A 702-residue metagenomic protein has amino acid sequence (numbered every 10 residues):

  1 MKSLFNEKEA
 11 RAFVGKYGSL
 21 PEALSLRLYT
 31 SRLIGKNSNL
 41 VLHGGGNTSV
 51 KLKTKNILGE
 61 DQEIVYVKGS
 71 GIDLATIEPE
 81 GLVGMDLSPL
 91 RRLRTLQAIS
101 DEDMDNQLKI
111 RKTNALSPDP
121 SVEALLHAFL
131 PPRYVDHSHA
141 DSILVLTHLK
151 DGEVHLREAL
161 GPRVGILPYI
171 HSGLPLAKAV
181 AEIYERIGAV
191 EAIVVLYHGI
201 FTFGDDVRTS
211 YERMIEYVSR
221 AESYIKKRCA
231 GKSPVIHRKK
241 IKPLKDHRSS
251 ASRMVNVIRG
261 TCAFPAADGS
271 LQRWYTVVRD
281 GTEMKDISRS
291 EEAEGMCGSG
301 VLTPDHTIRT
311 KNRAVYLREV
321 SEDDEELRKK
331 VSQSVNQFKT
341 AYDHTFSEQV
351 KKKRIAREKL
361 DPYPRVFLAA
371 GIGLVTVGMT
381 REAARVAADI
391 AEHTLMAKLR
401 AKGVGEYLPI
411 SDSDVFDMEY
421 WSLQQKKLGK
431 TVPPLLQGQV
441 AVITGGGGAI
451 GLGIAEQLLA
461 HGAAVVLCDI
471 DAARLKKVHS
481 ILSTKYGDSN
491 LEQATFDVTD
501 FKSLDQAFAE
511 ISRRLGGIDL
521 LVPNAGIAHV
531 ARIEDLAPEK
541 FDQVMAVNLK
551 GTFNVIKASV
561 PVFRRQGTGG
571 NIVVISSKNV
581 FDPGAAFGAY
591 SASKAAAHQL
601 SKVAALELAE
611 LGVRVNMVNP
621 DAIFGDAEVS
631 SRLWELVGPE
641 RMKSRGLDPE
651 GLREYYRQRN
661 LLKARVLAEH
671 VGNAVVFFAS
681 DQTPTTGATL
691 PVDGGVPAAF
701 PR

Functional and structural regions predicted by a protein language model:
M1-A441, G453: Glycine-rich flexible loops
V522, A609, R614, T685-G687: Short, small/polar-rich loop/turn modules that mediate ligand/substrate recognition or access, typified
R532-I533, K540-D542, Y656: Substrate-binding pocket helix/loop in short-chain dehydrogenase/reductase
I556, S593, S601: Active-site helix of classical SDR
P561, L606-E607: Alpha-helical segment proximal to the catalytic Tyr-Lys
S577: Residue(s) in the substrate-gating loop at a strand-loop-helix junction that position the organic substrate next
A664-V692, P697: C-terminal substrate-recognition "lid" of short-chain dehydrogenase/reductases
